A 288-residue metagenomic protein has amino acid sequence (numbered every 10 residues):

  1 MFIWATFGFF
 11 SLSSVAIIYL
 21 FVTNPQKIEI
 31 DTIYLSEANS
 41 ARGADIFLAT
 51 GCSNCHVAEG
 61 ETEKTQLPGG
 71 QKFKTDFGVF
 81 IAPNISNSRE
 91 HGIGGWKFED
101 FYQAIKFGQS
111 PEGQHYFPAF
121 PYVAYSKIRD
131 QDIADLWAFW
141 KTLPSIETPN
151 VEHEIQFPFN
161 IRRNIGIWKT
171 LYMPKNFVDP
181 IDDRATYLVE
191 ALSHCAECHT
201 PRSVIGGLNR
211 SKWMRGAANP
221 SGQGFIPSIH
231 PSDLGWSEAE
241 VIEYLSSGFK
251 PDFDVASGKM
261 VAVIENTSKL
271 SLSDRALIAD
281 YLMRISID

Functional and structural regions predicted by a protein language model:
M1-A41, Q131, I287: N-terminal export/targeting leaders of redox proteins
I3-L20, V123, I128-T186, P201 (+2 more regions): Extended surface/linker regions that mediate inter-domain or inter-protein docking in multi-component redox
N24-L48, R163-E190: Electrostatic cytochrome c docking/interface patches
L35-K72: Short extracytoplasmic
G43, A49-E59, F101, L136 (+4 more regions): The canonical Cys-X-X-Cys-His
P68-I85, Y102-K106, P111, V151-H153 (+3 more regions): Intrinsic, low-complexity N-terminal interaction/targeting segments
K72-D100, V123-I133, W213-D252, V263-A276: Electron-transfer interface patches adjacent to heme c in soluble/periplasmic c-type cytochromes and di-/multiheme
P111-Q114, I205-G207, W236-E240, K250-S257: Substrate-binding/catalytic groove segments of enzymes that remodel or degrade extracellular structural polymers
